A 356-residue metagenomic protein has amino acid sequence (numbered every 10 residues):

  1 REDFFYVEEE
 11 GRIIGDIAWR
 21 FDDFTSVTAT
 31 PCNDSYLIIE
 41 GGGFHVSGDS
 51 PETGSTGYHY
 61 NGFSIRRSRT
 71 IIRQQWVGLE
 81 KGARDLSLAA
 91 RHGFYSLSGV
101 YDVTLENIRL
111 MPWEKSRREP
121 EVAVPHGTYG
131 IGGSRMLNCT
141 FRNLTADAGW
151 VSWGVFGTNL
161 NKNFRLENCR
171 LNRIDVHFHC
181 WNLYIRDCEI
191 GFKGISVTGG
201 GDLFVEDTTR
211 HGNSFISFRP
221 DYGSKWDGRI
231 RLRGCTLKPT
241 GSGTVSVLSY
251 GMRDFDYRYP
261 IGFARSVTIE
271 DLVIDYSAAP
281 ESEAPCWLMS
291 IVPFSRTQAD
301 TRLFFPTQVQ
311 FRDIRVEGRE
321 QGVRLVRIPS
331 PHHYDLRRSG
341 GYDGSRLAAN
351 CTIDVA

Functional and structural regions predicted by a protein language model:
R1-A356: Extracellular/periplasmic carbohydrate-active domains that bind, remodel, or depolymerize complex polysaccharides
